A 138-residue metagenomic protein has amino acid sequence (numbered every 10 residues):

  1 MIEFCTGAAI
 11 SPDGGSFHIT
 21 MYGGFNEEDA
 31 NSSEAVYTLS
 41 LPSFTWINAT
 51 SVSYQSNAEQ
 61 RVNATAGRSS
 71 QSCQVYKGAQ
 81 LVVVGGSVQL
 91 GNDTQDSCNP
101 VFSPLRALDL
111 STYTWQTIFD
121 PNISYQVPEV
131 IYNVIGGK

Functional and structural regions predicted by a protein language model:
M1-K138: Kelch-like beta-propeller repeat domains
